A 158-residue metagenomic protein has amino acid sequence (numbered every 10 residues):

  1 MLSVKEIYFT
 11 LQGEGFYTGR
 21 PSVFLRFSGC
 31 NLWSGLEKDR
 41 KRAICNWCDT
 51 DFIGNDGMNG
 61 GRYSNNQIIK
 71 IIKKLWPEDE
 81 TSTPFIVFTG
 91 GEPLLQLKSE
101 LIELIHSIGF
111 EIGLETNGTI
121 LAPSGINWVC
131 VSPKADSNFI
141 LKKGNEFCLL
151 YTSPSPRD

Functional and structural regions predicted by a protein language model:
L2-F9, P21, L32-I126: Conserved Radical SAM active-site core
F16-T18: A short catalytic or substrate-binding loop motif that flags glycine-/basic-rich loops and adjacent residues that bind
I112-L114, V129-V131, F147: Hydrophobic faces of well-ordered beta-strands that scaffold small-molecule active sites in alpha/beta enzyme cores
P123-G125, F139-G144: Short, conserved loop/helix-junction motifs that constitute active-site signature segments in enzyme catalytic cores
S132-D136: Histidine/lysine/aspartate-rich catalytic loop segments that bind and position anionic ligands
S137, N145-E146, S153: Ligand-binding grooves and catalytic loops that recognize ribose/phosphate and carbohydrate rings, and esterified lipid
Y151-D158: Conserved small/polar residues in nucleotide/adenosyl-binding loops
